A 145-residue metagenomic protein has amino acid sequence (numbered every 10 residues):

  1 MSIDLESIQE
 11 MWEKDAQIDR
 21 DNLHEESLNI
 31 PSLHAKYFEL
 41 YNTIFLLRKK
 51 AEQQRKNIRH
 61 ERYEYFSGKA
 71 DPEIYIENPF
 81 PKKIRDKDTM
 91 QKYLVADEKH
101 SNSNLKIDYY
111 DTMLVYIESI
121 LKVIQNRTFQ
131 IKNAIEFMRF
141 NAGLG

Functional and structural regions predicted by a protein language model:
M1-G145: Charge-rich amphipathic alpha-helical interaction elements
